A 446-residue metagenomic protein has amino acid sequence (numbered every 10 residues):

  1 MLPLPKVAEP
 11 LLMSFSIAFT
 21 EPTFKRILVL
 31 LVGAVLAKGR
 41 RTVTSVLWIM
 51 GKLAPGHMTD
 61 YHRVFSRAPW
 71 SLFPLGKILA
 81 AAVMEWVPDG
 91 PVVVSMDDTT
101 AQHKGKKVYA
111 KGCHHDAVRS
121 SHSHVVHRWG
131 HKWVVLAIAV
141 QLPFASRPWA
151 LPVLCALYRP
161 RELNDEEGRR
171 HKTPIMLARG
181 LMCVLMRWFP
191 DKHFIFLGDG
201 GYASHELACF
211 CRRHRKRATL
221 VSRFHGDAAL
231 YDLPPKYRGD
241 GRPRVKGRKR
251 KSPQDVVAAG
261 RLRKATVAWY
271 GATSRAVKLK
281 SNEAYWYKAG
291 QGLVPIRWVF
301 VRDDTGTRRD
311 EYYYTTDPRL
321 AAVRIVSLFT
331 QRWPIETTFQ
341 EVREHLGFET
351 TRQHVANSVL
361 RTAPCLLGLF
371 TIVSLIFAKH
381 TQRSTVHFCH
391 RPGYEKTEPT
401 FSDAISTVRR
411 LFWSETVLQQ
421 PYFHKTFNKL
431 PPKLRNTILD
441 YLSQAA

Functional and structural regions predicted by a protein language model:
M1-F15, M50, K107-V108, P148-A446: Single, function-defining residue in the core of a domain
P3, F19-T23, A34, K38-C113 (+5 more regions): Electropositive nucleic-acid engagement tracts
E9-I27: Short, Lys/Arg-enriched anionic-surface-contact patches
R26-I27, T42, P364: Residue-level detector of well-ordered alpha-helical segments, enriched for hydrophobic/aromatic packing positions
L30-L31, F329: Short alpha-helical scaffolding segments that buttress acidic/His motifs in well-ordered protein cores
L31-A34, V64, F194-G201: Conserved short loop/turn motifs at secondary-structure junctions
V35, M50, V64-L72, S121 (+3 more regions): Short secondary-structure transition/capping motifs
S66-R159, S281-A284: Active-site-proximal, Lys/Arg-enriched surface segment that forms a nucleic-acid-binding/basic interface patch
